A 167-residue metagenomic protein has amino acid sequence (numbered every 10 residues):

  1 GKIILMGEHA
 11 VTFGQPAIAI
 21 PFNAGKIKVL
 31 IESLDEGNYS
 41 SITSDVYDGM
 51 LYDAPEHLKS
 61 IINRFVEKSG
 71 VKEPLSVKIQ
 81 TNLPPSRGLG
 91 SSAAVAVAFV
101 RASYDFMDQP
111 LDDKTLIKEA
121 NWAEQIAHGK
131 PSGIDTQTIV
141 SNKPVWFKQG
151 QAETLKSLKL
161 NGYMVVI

Functional and structural regions predicted by a protein language model:
G1-R87, Y104-L111, N142-P144: ATP-binding N-lobe of GHMP and related small-molecule kinases
I4-M6, V11-P21, Y39, F106-I167: ATP-dependent small-molecule kinase catalytic core of the GHMP/sugar-kinase superfamily and closely related
K59, N63, V97-R101, I117 (+2 more regions): Predominant activation on well-ordered alpha-helical scaffold segments within soluble catalytic domains
L89-A94, P131: Short, conserved micro-motifs enriched in small and acidic residues
A93-M107: Short, small-residue alpha-helix embedded
